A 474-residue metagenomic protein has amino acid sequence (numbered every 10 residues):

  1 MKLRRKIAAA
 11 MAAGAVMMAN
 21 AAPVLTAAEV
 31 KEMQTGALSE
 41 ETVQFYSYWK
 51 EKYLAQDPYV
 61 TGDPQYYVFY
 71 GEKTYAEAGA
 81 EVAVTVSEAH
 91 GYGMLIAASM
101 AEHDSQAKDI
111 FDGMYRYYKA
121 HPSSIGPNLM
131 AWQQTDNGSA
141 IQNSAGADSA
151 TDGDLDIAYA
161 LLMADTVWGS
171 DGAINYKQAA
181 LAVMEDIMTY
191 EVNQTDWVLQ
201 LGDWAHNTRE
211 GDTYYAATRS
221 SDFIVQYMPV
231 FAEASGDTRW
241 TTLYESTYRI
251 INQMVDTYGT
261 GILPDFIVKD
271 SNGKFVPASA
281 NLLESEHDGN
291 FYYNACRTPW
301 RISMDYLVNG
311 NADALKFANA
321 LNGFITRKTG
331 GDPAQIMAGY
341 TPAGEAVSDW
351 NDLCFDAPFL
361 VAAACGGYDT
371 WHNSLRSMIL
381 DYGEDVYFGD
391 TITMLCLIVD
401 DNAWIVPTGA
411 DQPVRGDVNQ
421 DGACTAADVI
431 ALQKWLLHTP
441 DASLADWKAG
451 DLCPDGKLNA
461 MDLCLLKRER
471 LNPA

Functional and structural regions predicted by a protein language model:
M1-M11: Bacterial N-terminal signal peptides that target proteins for export
A15-N20: Hydrophobic core
A21, D411-A474: Cellulosome-associated attachment modules in secreted, modular CAZymes
A22-E32, R301, A362-Q412: Terminal, non-catalytic domain-edge segments
P23-Y48, A83-S87, A120-S123, P127-A131 (+4 more regions): Extended ligand-binding clefts on enzyme/binding-domain cores
T35, T42-Y92, A97-G146: Internal amphipathic alpha-helical repeat/solenoid segments
M94-E102, D156-V167, Q226-V230, W300-M304 (+4 more regions): Short glycine/serine- and small hydrophobic-enriched flexible loop segments
D109-Y117, A150-L161, Y176: Outer membrane beta-barrel
